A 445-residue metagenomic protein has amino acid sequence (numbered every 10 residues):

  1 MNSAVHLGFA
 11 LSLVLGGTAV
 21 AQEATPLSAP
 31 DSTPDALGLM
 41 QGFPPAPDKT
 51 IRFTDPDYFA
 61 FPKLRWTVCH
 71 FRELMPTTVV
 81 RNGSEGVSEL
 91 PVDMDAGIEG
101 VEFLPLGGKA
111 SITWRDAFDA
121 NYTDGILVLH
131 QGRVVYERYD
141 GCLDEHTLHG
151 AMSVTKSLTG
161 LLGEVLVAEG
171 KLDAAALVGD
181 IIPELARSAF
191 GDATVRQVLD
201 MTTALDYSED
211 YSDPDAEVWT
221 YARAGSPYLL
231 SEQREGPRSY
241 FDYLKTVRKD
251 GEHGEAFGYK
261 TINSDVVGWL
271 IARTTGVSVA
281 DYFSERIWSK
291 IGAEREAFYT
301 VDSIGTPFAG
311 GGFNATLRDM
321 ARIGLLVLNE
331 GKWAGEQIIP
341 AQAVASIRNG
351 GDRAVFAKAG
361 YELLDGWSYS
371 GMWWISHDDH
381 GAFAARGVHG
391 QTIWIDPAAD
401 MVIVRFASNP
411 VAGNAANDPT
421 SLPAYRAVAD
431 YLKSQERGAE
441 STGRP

Functional and structural regions predicted by a protein language model:
H6-G16: Bacterial N-terminal signal peptides
V20-L143, D200, A204, K245 (+1 more regions): N-terminal leader/targeting segments and the immediately adjacent pre-domain N-terminus
D116-L127, D140-K171, A175-A189, A193 (+2 more regions): Short active-site loop at a secondary-structure junction that contains or immediately precedes the catalytic residue(s)
G132, G150-A174, V198, V267-I271 (+1 more regions): Active-site SXXK
E137-Y139, E145-H146, D210-D213, A224-I304: Catalytic-site signature segments of enzymes, centered on catalytic residues
A168-D210, T246, T274-G311, A315: Active-site helix/loop module of the DD-peptidase/beta-lactamase fold, centered on the serine-lysine SxxK catalytic
M201, I262-L270, G311-K332, Q391-S408: Active-site-proximal alpha-helical segments within enzyme catalytic domains
E294-A297, S346-V402: Active-site Gly/Thr loop motif
